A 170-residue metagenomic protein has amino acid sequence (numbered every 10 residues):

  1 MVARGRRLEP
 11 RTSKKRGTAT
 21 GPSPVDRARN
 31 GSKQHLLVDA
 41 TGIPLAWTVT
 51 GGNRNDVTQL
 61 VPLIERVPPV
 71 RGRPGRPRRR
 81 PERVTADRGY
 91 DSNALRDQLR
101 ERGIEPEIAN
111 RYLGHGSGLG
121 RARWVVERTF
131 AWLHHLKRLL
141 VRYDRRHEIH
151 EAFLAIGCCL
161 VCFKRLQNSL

Functional and structural regions predicted by a protein language model:
M1-R111, F153, G157: Polybasic low-complexity intrinsically disordered regions
D97, E101-G103, G118, A122-L170: Basic, amphipathic alpha-helical segments enriched in Lys/Arg and hydrophobic/aromatic residues
L113-G116: Short gly/pro/ser/thr-enriched loop/turn and capping motifs at secondary-structure boundaries
